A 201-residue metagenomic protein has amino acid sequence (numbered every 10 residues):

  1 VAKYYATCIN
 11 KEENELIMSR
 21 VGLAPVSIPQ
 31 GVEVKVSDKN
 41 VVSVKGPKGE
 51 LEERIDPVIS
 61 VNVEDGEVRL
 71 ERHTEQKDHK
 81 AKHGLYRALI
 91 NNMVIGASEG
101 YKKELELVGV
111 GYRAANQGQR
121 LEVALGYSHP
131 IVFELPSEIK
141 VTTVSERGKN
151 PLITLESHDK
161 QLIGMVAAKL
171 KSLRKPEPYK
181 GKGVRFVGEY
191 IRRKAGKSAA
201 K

Functional and structural regions predicted by a protein language model:
A2, A6-T7: Ala/Thr-enriched low-complexity intrinsically disordered regions
I9, N14-A168, S172-K201: N-terminal intrinsically disordered, cationic/polar leader segments that include organellar targeting peptides
